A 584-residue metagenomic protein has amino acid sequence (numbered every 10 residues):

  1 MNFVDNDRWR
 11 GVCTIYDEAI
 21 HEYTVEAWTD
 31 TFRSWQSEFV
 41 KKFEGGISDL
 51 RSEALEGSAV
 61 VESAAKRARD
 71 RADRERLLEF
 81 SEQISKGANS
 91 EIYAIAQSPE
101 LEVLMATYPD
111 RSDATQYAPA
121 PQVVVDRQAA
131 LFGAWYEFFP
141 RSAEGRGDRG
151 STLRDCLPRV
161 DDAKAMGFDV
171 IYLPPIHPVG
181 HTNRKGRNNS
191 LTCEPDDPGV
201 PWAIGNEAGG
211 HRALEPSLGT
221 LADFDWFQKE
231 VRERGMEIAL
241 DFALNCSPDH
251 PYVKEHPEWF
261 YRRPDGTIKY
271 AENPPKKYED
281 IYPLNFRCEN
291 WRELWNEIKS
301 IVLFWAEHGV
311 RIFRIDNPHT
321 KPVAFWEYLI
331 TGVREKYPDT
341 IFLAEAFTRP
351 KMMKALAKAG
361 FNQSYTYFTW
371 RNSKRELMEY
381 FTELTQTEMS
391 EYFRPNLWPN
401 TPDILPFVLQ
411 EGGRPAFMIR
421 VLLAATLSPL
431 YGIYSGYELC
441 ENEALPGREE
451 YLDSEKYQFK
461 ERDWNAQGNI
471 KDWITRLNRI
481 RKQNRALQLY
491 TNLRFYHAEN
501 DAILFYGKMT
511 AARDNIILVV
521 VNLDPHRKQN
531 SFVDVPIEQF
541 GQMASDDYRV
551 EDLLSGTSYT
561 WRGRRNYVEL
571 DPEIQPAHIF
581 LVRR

Functional and structural regions predicted by a protein language model:
M1-S142, R149-D169, V231, K358-G360 (+3 more regions): Carbohydrate-interacting/catalytic domains
D30, I171-C193, E441-L445: Short, solvent-exposed beta-strand-terminating loops
T31, S142, H177-G180, C246 (+4 more regions): Feature marks short, surface-exposed loop/turn motifs that line or immediately flank catalytic pockets and channel
W135, Y172, A239-L240, R314 (+3 more regions): Generic enzyme active-site microenvironment
G147-L153, T192, D197, P216 (+1 more regions): Conserved non-cysteine loop/helix-boundary elements of the Radical SAM core domain that shape
D155-V179, F304, V310: Catalytic domains of carbohydrate-active enzymes, especially glycoside hydrolases
P175-N188, F242-W259: Aromatic-lined carbohydrate-binding surfaces of glycoside hydrolases
P198-K229, E233-M236, C246-A466, L489-Y490 (+3 more regions): Alpha-amylase-like alpha-glycosidases and glucanotransferases acting on alpha-linked glucans and related
